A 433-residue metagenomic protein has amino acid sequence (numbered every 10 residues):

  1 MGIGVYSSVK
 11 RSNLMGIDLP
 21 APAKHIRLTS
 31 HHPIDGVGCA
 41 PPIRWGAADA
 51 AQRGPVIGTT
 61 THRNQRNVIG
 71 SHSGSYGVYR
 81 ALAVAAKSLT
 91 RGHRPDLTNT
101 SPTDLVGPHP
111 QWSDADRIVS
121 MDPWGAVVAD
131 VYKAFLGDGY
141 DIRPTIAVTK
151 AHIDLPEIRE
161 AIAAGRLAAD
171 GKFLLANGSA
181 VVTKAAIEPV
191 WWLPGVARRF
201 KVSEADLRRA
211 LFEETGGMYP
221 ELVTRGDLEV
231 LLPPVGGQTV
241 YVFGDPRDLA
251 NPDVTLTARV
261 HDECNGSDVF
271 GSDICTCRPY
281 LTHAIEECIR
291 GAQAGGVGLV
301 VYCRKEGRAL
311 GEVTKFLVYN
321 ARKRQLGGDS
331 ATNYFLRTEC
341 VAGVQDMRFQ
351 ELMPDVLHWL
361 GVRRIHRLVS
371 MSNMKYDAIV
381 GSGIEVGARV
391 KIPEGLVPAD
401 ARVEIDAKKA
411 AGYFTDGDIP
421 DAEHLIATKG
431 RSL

Functional and structural regions predicted by a protein language model:
M1-L433: Catalytic domains of riboflavin
